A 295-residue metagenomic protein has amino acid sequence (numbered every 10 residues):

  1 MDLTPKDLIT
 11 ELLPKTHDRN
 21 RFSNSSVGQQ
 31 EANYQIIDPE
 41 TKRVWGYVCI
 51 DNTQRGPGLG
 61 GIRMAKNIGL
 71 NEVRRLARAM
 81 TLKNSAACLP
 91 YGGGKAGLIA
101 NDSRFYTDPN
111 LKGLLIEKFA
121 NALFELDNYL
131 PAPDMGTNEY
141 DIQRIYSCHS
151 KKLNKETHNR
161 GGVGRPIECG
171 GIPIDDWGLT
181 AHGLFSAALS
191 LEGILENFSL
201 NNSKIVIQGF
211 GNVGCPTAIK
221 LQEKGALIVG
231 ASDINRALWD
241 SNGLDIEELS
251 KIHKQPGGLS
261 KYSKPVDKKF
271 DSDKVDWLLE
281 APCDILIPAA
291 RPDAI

Functional and structural regions predicted by a protein language model:
M1-I36: Short, Gly/Pro- and small/polar-rich lid/capping loops
E40-Q54, A86-G92: N-terminal glycine-rich anion-binding loops that anchor highly charged ligand groups
T41, T53-R55, T137, N212-V213 (+3 more regions): Short, glycine-/Ser/Thr-/acidic-enriched flexible segments
A65, N84-N201: Glycine/serine-rich phosphate-binding loop and adjoining beta1-alpha1 elements at the start of nucleotide-handling
K66-K83: Active-site cofactor/substrate anionic-group-binding motifs, chiefly glycine- and Lys/Arg-rich phosphate-binding loops
G161-E280: Glycine-rich phosphate/diphosphate-binding loop of Rossmann-like nucleotide-binding domains
S272-I285, R291-I295: Rossmann-fold NAD(P) dinucleotide-binding segment
